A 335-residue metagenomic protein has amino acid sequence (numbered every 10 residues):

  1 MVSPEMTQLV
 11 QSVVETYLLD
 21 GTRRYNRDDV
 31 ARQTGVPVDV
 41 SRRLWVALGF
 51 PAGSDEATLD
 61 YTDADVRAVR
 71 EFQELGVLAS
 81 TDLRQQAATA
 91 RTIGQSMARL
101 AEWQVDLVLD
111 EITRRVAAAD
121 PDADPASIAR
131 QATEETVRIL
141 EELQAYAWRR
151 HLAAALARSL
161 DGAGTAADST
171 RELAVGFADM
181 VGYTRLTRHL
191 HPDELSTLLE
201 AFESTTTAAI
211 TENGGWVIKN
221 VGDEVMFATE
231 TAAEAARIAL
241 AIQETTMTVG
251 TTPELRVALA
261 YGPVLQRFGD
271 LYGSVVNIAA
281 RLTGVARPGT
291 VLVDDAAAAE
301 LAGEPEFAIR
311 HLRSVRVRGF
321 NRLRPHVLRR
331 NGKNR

Functional and structural regions predicted by a protein language model:
M1-G164: Arg/Lys-rich, alpha-helical DNA-contact motif
T165-A241, T245: Catalytic NTP-binding/metal-coordinating core of nucleotidyl cyclase/transferase enzymes
N213-N220, T245-A258, V315: Catalytic core regions of nucleotide second-messenger enzymes
A228-A233, V257-L271, P288: Catalytic strand-loop-helix junctions within cyclic-nucleotide turnover domains
Q266-S274, V291, P305-F307: Catalytic cores and conserved motifs of cyclic dinucleotide signaling enzymes
N277: Key residue(s) within conserved catalytic/signature motifs
G289-R335: Cytosolic regulatory/linker segments at or just downstream of nucleotide-handling modules in signal-transduction
